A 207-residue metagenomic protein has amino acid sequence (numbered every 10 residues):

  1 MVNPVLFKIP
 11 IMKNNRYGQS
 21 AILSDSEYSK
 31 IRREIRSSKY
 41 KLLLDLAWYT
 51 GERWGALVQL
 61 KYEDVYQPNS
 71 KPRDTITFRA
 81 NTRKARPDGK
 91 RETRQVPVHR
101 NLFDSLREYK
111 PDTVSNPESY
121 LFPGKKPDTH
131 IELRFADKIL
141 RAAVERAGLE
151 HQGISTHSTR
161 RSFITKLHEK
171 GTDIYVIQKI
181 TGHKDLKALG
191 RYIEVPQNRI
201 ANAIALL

Functional and structural regions predicted by a protein language model:
V2, Q59-L102: Conserved tyrosine-mediated DNA breakage-rejoining catalytic core shared by Y-recombinases
N3-Y28, P87-H99, S115-E118: DNA breakage-rejoining catalytic core of tyrosine-based enzymes
K8, M12, S20, W48 (+12 more regions): Catalytic phosphate/metal-binding cores of nucleic-acid and nucleotide-processing enzymes, i.e., regions that mediate
D25-W54: Basic, Lys/Arg- and aromatic-enriched nucleic-acid-binding interface segment
L57-V58, I164, G171-G182: Active-site-proximal segment of tyrosine recombinases
K84-R107, S119-R141: C-terminal catalytic core of Y-nucleophile DNA break-rejoin enzymes
E150-K170: Short basic/aromatic active-site micro-motif
T181-L206: Catalytic-site neighborhood detector that most strongly recognizes the C-terminal catalytic loop/helix of tyrosine
